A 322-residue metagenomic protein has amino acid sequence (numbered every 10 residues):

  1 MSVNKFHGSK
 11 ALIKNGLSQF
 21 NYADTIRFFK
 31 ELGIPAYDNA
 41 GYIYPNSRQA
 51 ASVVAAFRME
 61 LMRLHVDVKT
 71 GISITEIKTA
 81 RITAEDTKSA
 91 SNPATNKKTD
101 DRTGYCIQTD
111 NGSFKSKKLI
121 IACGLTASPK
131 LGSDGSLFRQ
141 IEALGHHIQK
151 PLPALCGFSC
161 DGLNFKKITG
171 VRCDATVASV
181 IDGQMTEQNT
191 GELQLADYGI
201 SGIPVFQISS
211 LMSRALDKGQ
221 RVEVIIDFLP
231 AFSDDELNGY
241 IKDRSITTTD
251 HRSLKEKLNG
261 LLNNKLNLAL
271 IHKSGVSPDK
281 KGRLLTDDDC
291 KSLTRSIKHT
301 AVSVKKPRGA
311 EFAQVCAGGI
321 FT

Functional and structural regions predicted by a protein language model:
M1, P35, H147-L152, S159-K281: An anion/pyrophosphate-binding glycine-rich loop and adjacent beta-alpha core in soluble alpha-beta enzymes
M1-D67: Conserved N-terminal/central alpha/beta ligand/cofactor-binding core
M1-F20, R27, G202-I203, K218-Q220 (+4 more regions): Catalytic, metal-anchored helix/loop core of enzyme active sites in primary metabolism
Y44-A51, A154-L163, K306-T322: Flavin (FAD/FMN) cofactor-binding core of flavoprotein oxidoreductases
K69-T70, A90, L268-T322: A glycine-rich dinucleotide-binding beta-alpha-beta segment and adjacent secondary-structure elements that constitute
T70-I82, D86, N96-R102: A conserved short coil-to-beta-strand element within the FAD-binding core of flavoproteins
F114-K130, I141-E142, L193-A196: Short hydrophobic core segments
P129-Q149: Glycine-rich beta-alpha-beta "Rossmann" dinucleotide-binding loop(s) and their flanking helix/strand
